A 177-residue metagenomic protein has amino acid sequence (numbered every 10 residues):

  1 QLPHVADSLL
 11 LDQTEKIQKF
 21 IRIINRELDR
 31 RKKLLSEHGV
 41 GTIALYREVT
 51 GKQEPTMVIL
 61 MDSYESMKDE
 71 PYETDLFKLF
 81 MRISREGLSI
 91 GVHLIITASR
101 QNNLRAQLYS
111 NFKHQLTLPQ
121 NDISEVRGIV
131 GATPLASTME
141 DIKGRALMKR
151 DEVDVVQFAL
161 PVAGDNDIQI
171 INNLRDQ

Functional and structural regions predicted by a protein language model:
Q1-G41, G51-S124, S137-T138, Q177: P-loop NTPase catalytic phosphate-binding loop
L45-R47: Long, structured protein-protein interaction/assembly regions in large complexes
K68-E70, F77-K78, H114, K143-Q177: Conserved P-loop NTPase motor module
S124-R150: Phosphate/diphosphate-binding loops
